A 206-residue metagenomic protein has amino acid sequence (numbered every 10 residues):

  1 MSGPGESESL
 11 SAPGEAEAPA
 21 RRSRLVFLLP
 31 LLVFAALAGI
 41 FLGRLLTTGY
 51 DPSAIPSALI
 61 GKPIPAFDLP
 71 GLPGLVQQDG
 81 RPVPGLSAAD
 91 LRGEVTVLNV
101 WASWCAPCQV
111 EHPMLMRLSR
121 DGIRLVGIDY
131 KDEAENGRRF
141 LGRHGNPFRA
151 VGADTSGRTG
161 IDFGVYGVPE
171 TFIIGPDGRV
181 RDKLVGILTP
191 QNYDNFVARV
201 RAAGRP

Functional and structural regions predicted by a protein language model:
M1-G74, P206: N-terminal targeting signals for export/organelle localization
L28, G142-P147, A153-G204: Thiol/disulfide oxidoreductase modules built on the thioredoxin-like
P65, S87, W101, V126 (+1 more regions): Conserved Rossmann-like nucleotide-binding pocket used by diverse enzymes that bind dinucleotide cofactors
F67-T96: A short beta-strand-turn-helix
L91, C105-C108: Short cysteine clusters
E94-T96, W101-W104, G167: Short pre-active-site segment immediately N-terminal to redox-active cysteine/selenocysteine motifs in thiol-based
V97-N99, G127, I173: Hydrophobic beta-strand core positions in alpha/beta domains
Q109-G145, T155-I161: Structural microenvironment flanking redox-active thiols in thiol-disulfide oxidoreductases
